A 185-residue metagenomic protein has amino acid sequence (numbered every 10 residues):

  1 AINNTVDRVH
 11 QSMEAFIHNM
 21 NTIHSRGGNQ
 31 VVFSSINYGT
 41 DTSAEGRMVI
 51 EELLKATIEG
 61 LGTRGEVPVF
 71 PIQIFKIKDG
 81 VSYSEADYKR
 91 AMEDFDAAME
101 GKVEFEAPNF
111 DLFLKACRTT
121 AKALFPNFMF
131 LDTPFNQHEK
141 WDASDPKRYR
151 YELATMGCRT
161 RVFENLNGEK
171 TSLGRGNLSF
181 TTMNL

Functional and structural regions predicted by a protein language model:
A1-L185: Conserved catalytic cores of very large enzyme subunits
